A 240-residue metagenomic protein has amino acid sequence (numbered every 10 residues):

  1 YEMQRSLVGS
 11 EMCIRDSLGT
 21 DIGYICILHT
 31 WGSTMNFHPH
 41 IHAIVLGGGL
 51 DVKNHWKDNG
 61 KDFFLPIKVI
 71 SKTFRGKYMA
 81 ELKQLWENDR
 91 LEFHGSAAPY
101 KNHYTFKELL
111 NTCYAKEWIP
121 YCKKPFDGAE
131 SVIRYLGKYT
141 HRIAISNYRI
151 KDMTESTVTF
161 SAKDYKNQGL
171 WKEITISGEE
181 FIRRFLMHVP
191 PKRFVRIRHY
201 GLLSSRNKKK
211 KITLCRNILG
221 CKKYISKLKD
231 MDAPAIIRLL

Functional and structural regions predicted by a protein language model:
Y1-I14: Single conserved hydrophobic/aromatic residue that forms the stacking wall/gate of nucleotide- or nucleobase-binding
S10, S17-C26, S33-A162, K166-N207 (+1 more regions): Conserved His + Asp/Glu catalytic blocks
K211-I225: Long, highly charged low-complexity segments enriched in Glu/Asp and Lys/Arg with interspersed Ser/Thr
K229-L240: Short, flexible, mixed-charge glycine/proline-rich loop motifs that serve as phosphate/nucleic-acid-contacting
